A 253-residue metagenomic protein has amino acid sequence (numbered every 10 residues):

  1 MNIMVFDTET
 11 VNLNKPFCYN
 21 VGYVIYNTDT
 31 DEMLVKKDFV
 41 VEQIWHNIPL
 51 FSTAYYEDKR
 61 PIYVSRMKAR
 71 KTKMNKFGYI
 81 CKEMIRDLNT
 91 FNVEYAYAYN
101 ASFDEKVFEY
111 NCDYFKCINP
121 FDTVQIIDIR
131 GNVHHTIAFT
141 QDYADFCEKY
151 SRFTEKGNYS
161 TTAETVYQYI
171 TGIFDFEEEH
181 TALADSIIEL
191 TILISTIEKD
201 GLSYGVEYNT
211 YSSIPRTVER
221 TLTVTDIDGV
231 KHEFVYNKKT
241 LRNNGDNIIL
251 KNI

Functional and structural regions predicted by a protein language model:
N2-N111: Conserved non-catalytic scaffold segment of RNase H-like nuclease domains
I3-N14, I126, E219-T221, D226-V230: Short, charged/polar N-terminal "headpieces" of proteins
Q43-E57, P61-S65, R130-A184: Active-site-proximal helix-loop-helix substrate-binding element of RNase H-like nuclease domains
M67-K71, F115-D122, I173-E179: Short, polar/flexible loop-turn hinges at active-site or ligand-entry regions and domain interfaces
F103-I127: Substrate-recognition/cap helix-loop segment adjacent to the acidic, metal-dependent catalytic center of Asp-based
Y110-F115, Y169-I173, I192-K199: Active-site catalytic microenvironments for nucleophilic, acid-base chemistry
Y150-T154, L183-I253: Acidic two-metal-ion nuclease catalytic site recognized across multiple nuclease folds, prominently DnaQ/RNase D-T
